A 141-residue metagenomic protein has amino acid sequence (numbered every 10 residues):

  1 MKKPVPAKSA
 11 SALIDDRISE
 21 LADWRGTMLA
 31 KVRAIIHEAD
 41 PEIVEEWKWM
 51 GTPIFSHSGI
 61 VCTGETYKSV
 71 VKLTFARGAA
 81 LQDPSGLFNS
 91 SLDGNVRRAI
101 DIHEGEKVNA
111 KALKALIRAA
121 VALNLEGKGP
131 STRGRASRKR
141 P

Functional and structural regions predicted by a protein language model:
M1-P141: Charge-dense, helix-prone N-terminal extensions
